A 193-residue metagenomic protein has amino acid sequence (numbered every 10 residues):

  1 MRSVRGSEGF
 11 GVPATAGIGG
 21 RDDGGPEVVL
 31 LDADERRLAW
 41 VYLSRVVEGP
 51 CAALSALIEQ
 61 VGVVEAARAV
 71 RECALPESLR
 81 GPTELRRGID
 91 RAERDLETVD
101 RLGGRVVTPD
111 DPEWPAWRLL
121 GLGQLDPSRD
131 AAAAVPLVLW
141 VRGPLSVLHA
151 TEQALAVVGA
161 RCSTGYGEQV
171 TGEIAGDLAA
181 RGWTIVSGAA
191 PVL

Functional and structural regions predicted by a protein language model:
R2-G172, G176-A180: Short, positively charged patches
V107, I185-V186: Structural detector of well-ordered beta-strand residues that form the stable sheet scaffold of enzyme domains
V158, V186-A189: Structural motif
V192-L193: Acidic/glycine-enriched connector segments
